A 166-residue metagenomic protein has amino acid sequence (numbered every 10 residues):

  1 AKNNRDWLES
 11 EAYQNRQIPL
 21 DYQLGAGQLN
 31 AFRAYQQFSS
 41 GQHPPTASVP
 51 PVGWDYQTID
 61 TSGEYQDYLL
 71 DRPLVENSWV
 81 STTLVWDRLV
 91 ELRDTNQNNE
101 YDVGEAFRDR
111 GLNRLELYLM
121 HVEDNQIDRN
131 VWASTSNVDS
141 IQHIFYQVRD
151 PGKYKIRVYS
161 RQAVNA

Functional and structural regions predicted by a protein language model:
A1-D6: Short, well-structured alpha-helical segments that form the helix of a local strand-helix-strand
E9, P19-N113: Secreted peptidase-domain scaffold signal
E9-Q23, R108-A166: Noncatalytic accessory or regulatory domains flanking protease catalytic cores in secreted, cell-surface, and selected
